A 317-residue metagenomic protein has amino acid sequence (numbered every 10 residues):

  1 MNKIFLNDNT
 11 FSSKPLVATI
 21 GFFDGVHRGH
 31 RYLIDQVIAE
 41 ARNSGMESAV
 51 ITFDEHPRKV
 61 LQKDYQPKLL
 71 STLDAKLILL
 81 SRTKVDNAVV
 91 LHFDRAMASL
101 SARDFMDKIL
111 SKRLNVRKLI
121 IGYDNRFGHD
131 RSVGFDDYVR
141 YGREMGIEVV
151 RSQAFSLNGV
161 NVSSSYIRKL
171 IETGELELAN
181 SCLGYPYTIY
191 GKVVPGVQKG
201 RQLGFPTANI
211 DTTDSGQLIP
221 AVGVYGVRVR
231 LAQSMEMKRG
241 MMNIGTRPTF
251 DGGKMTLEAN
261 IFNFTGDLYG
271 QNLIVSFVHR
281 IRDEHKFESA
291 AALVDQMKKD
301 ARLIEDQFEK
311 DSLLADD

Functional and structural regions predicted by a protein language model:
N2-F5, A88-V90, E148-S152: General small-molecule cofactor/ligand-binding pocket signal
N7-T72: N-terminal catalytic cores of NTP/NDP-binding nucleotidyl/phosphoryl-transfer enzymes
F53, F93, A154: Cofactor-binding loop segments of dinucleotide-utilizing enzymes, especially the Rossmann-like FAD- and NAD(P)+-binding
K68-K76, L100-M106: Glycine-rich, highly charged phosphate/nucleotide-binding loops
L79-S81: ATP-dependent adenylation/nucleotidyltransferase module used to activate substrates
S99-P206, E288-V294: Classical nucleotidyltransferase
G196-D317: Phosphate/ribose-recognition catalytic cores of enzymes acting on nucleotide-derived substrates
